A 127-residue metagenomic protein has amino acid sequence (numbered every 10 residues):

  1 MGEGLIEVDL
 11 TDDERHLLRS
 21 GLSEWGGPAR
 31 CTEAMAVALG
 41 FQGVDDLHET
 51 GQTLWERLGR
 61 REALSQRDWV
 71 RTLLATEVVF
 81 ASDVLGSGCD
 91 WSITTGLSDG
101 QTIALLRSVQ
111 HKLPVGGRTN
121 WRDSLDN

Functional and structural regions predicted by a protein language model:
M1-N127: Positively charged, low-complexity terminal tracts and the immediately adjacent first secondary-structure elements
